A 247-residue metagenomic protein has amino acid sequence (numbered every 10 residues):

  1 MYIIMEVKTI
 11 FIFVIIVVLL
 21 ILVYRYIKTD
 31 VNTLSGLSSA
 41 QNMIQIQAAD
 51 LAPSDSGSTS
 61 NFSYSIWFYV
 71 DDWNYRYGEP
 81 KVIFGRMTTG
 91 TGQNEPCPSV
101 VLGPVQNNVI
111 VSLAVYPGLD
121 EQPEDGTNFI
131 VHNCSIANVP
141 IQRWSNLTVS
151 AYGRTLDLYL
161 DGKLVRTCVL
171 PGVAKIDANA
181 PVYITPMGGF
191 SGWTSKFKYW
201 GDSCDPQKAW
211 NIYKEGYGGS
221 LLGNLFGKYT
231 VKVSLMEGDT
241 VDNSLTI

Functional and structural regions predicted by a protein language model:
Y2-I247: Extracellular glycan-associated modules
